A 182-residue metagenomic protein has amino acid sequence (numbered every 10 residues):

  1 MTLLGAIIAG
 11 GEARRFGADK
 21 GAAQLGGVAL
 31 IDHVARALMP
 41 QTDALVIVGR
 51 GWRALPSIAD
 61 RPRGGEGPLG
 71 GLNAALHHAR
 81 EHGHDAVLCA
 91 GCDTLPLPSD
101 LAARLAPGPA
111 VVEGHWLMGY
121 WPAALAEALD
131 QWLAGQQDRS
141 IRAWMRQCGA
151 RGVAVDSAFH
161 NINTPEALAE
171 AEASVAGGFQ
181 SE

Functional and structural regions predicted by a protein language model:
M1-D138, A143-A158, P165-A169, G178-F179: Nucleotide and nucleotide-moiety/phosphate-recognizing core
S174-E182: C-terminal catalytic/acceptor-binding lobe
